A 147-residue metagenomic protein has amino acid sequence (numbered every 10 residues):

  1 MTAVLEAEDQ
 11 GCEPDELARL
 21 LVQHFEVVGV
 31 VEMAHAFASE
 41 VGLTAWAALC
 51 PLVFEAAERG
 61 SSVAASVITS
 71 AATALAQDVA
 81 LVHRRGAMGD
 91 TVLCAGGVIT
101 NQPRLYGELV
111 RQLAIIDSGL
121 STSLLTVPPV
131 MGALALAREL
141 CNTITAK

Functional and structural regions predicted by a protein language model:
T2-K147: ATP-binding/phosphotransfer module of carbohydrate and carboxylate kinases, centering on a glycine-rich
